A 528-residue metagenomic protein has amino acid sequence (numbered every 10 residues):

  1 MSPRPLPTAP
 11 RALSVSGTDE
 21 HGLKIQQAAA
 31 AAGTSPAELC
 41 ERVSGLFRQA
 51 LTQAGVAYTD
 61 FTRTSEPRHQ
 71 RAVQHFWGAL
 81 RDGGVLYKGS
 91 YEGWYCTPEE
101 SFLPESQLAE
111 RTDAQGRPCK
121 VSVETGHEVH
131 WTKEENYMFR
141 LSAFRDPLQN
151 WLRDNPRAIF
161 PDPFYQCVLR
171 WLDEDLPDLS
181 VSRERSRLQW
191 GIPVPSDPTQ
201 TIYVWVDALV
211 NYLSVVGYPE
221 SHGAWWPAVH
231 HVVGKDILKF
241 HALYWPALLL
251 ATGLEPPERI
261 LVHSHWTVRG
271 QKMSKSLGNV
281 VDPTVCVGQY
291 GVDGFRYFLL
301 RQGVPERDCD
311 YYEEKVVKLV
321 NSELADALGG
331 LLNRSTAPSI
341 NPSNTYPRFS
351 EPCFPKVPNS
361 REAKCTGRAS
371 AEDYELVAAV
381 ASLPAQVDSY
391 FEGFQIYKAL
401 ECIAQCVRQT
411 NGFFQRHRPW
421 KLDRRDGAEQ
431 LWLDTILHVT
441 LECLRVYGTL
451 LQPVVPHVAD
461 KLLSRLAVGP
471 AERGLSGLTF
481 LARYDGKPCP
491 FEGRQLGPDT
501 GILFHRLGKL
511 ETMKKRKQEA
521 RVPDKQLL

Functional and structural regions predicted by a protein language model:
M1-S16, R63, R68-A72, V121-N341 (+1 more regions): Structured secondary-structure scaffolds
M1-W151, P156-R157: N-terminal, positively charged nucleic-acid-binding surface of large information/translation enzymes
L13, T34, G89-W94, Q115 (+4 more regions): Basic, alpha-helical terminal appendages of large translation-related enzymes
E38-Q49, C167, A327-L331, C402-Q405 (+1 more regions): A non-catalytic, amphipathic alpha-helix used as a structural packing/dimerization or gating element in enzyme scaffolds
A54-V56, W225, T267, S276-G278 (+5 more regions): Short acidic (Asp/Glu) and glycine-rich catalytic loops that position anionic groups and cofactors
V292-L299, P352, Y374, Q409-R416: Long amphipathic alpha-helical segments
V304-R307, Y311-K315, V320, P338 (+1 more regions): Long, amphipathic alpha-helical stalk/connector segments used for oligomerization, subunit docking, or mechanical
A325, G329, V377, A381 (+4 more regions): Generic structural concept
